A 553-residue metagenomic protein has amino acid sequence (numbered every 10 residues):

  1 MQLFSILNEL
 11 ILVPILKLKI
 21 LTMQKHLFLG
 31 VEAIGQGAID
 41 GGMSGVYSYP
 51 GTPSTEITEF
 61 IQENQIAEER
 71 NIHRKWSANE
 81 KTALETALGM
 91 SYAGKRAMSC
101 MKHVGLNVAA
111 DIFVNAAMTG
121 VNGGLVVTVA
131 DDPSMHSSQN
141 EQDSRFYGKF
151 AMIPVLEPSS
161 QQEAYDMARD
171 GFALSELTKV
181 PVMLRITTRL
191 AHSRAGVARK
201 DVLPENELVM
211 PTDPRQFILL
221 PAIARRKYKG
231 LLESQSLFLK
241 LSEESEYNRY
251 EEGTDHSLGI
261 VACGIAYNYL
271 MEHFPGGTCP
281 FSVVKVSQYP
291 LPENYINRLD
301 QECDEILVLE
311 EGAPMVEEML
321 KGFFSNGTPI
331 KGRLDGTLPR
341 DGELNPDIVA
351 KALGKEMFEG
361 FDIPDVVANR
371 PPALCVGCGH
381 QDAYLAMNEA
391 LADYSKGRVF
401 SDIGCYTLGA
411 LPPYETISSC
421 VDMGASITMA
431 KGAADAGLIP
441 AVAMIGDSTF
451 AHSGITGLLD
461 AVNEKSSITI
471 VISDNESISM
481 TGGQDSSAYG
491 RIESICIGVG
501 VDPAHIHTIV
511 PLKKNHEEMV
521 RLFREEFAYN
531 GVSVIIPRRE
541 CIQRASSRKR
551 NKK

Functional and structural regions predicted by a protein language model:
L10, P14, K19-V31, G41 (+4 more regions): Flexible, low-complexity linker and terminal segments
P14, K19-Q161, R189, G253 (+3 more regions): Thiamine diphosphate
Q62-A67, M271-V283, S494-D502: Short helix-loop-beta junction
C100-M101, V126-A130, M183-T187, V261-A262 (+5 more regions): Short beta-strand segments
A109, H136-S138, H192-A195, N268-E272 (+6 more regions): Short helix/loop capping segments that flank catalytic or ligand/cofactor-binding pockets
S137, A410-V534, I542-R550: Thiamine diphosphate
Q142-F146, A198-L203, G276-G277, G322-S325 (+4 more regions): Short secondary-structure boundary/capping segments
